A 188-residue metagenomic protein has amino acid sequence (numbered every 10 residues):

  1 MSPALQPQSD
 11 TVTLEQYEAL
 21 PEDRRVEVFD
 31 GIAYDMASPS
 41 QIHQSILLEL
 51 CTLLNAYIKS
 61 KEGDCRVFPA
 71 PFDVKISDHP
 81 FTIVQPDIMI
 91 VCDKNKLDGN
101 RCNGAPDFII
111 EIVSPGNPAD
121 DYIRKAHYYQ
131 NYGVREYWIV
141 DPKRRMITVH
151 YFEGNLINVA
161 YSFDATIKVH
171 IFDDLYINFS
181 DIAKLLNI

Functional and structural regions predicted by a protein language model:
M1-I188: Gly/Pro/Ser/Thr-rich low-complexity, intrinsically disordered segments predominantly at protein N-termini
